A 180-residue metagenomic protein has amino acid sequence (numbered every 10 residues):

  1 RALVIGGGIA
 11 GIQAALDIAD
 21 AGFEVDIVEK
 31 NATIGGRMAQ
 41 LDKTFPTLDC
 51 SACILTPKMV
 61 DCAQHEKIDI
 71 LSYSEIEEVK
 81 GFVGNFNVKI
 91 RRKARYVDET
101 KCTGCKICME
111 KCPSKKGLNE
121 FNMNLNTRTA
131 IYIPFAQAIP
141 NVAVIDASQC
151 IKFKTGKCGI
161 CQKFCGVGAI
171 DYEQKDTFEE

Functional and structural regions predicted by a protein language model:
R1-A10, D26: Beta1/beta-strand and adjacent pyrophosphate-binding region of the FAD-binding site in flavoprotein oxidoreductases
G8-A10, T33, T103, I107: Residue-level detector of alpha-helix initiation sites
A15, A19-D20: Gly/Ala-rich phosphate-binding loop of Rossmann-like dinucleotide-binding domains, activating on the conserved
F23: Short phosphate-binding/catalytic loops that engage adenosine nucleotides
N31-P57, L71-K101, P113-Q149, F153-E180: Non-heme iron-sulfur electron-transfer modules
K67-D69: Conserved beta-strand segments of alpha/beta enzyme cores
